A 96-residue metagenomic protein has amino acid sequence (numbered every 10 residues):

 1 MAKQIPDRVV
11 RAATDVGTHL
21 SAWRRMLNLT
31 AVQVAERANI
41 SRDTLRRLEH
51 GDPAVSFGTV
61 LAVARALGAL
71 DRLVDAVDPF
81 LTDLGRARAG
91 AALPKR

Functional and structural regions predicted by a protein language model:
A2-M26: A short, Lys/Arg-rich alpha-helix, primarily the initiator
L20, A31, R42, F57-V60: Helix-turn-helix DNA-binding elements, focusing on the entry/boundary residues of the two helices that contact DNA
N28-R46: Short alpha-helical DNA-recognition segment
D52-A64: Short, basic-rich loop-to-helix N-cap that marks the start of a DNA-contacting helix
V74-R96: Short, charged recognition helix plus adjacent turn of helix-turn-helix-like nucleic-acid-binding domains
